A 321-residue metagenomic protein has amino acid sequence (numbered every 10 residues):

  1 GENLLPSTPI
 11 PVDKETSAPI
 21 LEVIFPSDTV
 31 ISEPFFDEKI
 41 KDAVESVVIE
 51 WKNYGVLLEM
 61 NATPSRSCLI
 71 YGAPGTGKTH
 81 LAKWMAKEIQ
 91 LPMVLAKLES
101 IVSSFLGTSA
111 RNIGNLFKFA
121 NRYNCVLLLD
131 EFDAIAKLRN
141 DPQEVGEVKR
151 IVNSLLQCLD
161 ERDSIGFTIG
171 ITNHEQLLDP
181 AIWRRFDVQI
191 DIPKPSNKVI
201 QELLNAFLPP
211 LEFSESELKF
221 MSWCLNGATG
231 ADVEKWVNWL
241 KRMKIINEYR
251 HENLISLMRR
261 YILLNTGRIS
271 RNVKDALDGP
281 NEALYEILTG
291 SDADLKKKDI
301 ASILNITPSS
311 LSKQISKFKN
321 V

Functional and structural regions predicted by a protein language model:
G1-S17, L21-T29, E33, K198 (+1 more regions): C-terminal alpha-helical "lid" subdomain
V23-R66: Pre-Walker A (pre-P-loop) alpha-helix and adjacent loop at the N terminus of AAA/AAA+ ATPase modules, a conserved
P64-L95, N115-R122: Walker A/P-loop
W84, N124-N153, L177: Conserved AAA+/SF3 P-loop NTPase catalytic/coupling segment centered on the Walker-B
L98-S109, A136-K149, Q189-I190: Flexible beta-alpha connector loops of hexameric P-loop NTPases
G107-E131, K149-E161: Conserved alpha-helical scaffold flanking the Walker A/P-loop in AAA+ ATPase domains
N173-H174: Conserved H-loop
P180-K198: A short helix-turn-beta junction within AAA+ P-loop NTPase domains corresponding to the substrate/partner-engaging
